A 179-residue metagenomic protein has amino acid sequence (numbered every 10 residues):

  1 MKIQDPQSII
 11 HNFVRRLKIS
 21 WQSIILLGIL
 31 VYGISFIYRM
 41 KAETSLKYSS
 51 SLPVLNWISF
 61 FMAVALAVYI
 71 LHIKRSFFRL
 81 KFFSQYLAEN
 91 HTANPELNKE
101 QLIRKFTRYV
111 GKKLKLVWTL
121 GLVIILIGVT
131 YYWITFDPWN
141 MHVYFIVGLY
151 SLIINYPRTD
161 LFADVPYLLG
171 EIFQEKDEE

Functional and structural regions predicted by a protein language model:
M1-I37, I103-R104, K176-E179: Cytosolic-side membrane-entry/anchor segment at the start of a transmembrane helix
V31, L114-N140: Alpha-helical transmembrane segments and their membrane-interface junctions in multi-pass membrane proteins
R39-S49: Membrane-interface helix termini and inter-helical loops of multi-pass transporters
Y48-F60, D137-V147: Hydrophobic alpha-helical transmembrane segments
L55-K81, G148-R158: Hydrophobic alpha-helical membrane-embedded segments
R79-E96, V165-E179: Cytosolic juxtamembrane segments of membrane proteins
L87-L116: Short membrane-interface loop/juxtamembrane segments of multi-pass integral membrane proteins
F136-D177: Alpha-helical transmembrane segments and their immediate juxtamembrane interface regions
